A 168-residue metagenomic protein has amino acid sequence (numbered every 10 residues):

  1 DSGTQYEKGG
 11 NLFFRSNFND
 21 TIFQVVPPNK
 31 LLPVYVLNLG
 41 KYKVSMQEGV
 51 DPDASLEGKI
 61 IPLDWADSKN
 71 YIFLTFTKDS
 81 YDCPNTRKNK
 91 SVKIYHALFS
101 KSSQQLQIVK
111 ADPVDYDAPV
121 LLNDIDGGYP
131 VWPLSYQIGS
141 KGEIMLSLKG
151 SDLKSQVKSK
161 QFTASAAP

Functional and structural regions predicted by a protein language model:
D1-S16, D53-Y71, Y129-K141: Structural signature of eukaryotic scaffold interfaces centered on beta-propeller domains
D1-S2, L32-L56, Q107-P130: Surface-exposed loop and turn segments in beta-propeller and other repeat-based domains that flank or scaffold
K8, F13-D20, L32-Y42: N-terminal export/targeting and maturation segments
L12-F13, C83-K90: Short consensus segments that form the blades of beta-propeller domains, in both extracellular/periplasmic
F14-F18, T75-S80, L148-S151: Beta-strand C-termini and the immediately following turn/loop, strongest in propeller blades
N19-V25, R87-Q105, P168: Beta-propeller blade signature
T21-F23, S80-T86, Q105-Q107, D152-K158: Short, surface-exposed beta-strand/loop "edge" segments at domain boundaries and coil↔beta transitions
Q137-P168: Blade-level signature of beta-propeller repeat domains, shared across WD40, Kelch, NHL, RCC1 and BNR/Asp-box propellers
